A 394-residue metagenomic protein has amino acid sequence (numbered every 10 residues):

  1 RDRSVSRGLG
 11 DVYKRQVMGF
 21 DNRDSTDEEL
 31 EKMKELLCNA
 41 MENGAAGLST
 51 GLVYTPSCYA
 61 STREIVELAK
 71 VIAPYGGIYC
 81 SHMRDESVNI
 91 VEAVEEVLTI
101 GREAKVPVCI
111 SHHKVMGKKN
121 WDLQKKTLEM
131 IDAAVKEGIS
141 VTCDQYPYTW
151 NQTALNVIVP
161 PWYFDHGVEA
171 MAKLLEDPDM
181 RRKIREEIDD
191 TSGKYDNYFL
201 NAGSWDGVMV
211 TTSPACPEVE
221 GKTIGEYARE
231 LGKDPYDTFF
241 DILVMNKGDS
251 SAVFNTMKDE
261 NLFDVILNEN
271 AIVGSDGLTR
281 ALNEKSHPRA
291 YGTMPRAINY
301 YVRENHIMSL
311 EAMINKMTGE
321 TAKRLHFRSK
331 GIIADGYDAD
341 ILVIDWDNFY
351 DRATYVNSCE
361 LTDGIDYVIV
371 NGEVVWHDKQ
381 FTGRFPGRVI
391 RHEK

Functional and structural regions predicted by a protein language model:
R1-Y13: Single conserved hydrophobic/aromatic residue that forms the stacking wall/gate of nucleotide- or nucleobase-binding
D11, R15-D27, M33-T55, A69 (+3 more regions): Active-site neighborhoods of metal-dependent hydrolases
L30, N39-V97: Divalent metal-binding pocket/active-site signature
G44, H82, D144, G232 (+6 more regions): Divalent metal-coordination and catalytic microenvironments
T50-G51, C80-R84, S111-H113, C143-Y146 (+4 more regions): Generic beta-strand/beta-sheet core signal
D177, F263-N270, S275-D276, L342-R388: C-terminal cap of metal-dependent C-N hydrolases
S250-T256, E260-L262, S309-I314, A322-C359: Acidic, glycine-enriched loop/beta-strand segments at the rims of small-molecule binding/catalytic pockets
R280, H287, P295-I307, I314-M317 (+2 more regions): Feature captures the catalytic cores and cofactor-binding loops of soluble hydro-lyases/lyases that act on carboxylate
